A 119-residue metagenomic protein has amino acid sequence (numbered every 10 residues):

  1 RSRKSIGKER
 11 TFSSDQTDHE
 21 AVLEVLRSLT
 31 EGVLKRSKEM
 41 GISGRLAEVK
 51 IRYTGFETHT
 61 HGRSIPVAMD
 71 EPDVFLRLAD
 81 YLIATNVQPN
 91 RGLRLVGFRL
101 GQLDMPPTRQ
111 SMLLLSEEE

Functional and structural regions predicted by a protein language model:
R1-L93, L103-Q110, S116-E118: DNA-contacting surface of Y-family translesion DNA polymerases
